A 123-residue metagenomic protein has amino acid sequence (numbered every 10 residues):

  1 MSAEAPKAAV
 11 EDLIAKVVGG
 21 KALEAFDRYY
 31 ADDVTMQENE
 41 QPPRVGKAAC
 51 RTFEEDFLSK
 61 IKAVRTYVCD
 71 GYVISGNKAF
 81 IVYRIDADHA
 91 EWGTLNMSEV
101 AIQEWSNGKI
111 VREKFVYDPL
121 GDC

Functional and structural regions predicted by a protein language model:
S2-E4, A8, A15-V18, Q37 (+1 more regions): A beta-strand edge to alpha-helix "cap/lid" segment located at domain peripheries
D12-A15, R28: Surface-exposed charged/polar residues within alpha-helices that form helix-capping/stabilizing sites and interaction
G20-D33: Short, well-ordered alpha-helical segments enriched in acidic and aromatic residues
